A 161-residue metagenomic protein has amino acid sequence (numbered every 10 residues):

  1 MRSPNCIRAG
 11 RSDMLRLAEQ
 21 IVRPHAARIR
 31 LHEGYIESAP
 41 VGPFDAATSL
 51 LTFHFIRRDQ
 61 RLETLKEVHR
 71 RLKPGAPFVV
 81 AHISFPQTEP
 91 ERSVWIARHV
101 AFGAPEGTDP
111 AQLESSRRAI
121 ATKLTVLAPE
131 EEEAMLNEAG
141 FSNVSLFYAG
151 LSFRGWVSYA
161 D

Functional and structural regions predicted by a protein language model:
M1-A39: Class I SAM-dependent methyltransferase SAM/SAH-binding core
E37-A47: A short acidic, Gly/Pro-enriched loop at the edge of an enzyme's catalytic core that lines a small-molecule cofactor
A47-T48, L136: Hydrophobic beta-strand segment of the Class I
L51-F55, H82: Short catalytic micro-motifs in class I SAM-dependent methyltransferases
L62-P74: A short glycine-rich, Lys/Arg-flanked "PGG" loop and its adjoining helix->strand segment in the class I
G75-I83: Conserved beta-strand signature within the Rossmann-like core of class I S-adenosyl-L-methionine
I83-A139: C-terminal alpha-helical "lid/dimerization" subdomain adjacent to the S-adenosyl-L-methionine
E133-D161: Core SAM-dependent methyltransferase catalytic element
